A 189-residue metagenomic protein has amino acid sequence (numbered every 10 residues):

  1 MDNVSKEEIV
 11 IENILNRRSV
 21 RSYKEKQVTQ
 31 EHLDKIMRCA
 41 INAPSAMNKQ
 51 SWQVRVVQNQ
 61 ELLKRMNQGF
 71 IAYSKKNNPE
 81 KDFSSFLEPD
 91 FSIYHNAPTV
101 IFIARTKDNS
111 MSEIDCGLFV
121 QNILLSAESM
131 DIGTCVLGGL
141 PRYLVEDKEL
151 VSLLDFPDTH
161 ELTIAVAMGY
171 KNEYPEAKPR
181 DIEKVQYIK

Functional and structural regions predicted by a protein language model:
M1-A97, I188-K189: N-terminal amphipathic, basic helical "cap/leader" segment at the start of enzyme domains
D2-K6, E161-K189: C-terminal helix-cap and adjacent tail motif
N13, V100-F102, A165-A167: Conserved hydrophobic/aromatic beta-strand scaffold that supports enzyme active sites
Y23, N109-E113, P175: A generic structural signal for short coil/turn motifs at secondary-structure boundaries
A40, I101, T106-L150: Small-aliphatic-rich amphipathic alpha-helix that forms the alpha element of a beta-alpha
A46, A127-S129, D158-T159: Arginine/glycine-rich "motif VI" loop of SF2 helicases in the C-terminal RecA-like domain
V151-D158, Y174-P175: Short proline/glycine-enriched turn/loop segments at secondary-structure junctions
